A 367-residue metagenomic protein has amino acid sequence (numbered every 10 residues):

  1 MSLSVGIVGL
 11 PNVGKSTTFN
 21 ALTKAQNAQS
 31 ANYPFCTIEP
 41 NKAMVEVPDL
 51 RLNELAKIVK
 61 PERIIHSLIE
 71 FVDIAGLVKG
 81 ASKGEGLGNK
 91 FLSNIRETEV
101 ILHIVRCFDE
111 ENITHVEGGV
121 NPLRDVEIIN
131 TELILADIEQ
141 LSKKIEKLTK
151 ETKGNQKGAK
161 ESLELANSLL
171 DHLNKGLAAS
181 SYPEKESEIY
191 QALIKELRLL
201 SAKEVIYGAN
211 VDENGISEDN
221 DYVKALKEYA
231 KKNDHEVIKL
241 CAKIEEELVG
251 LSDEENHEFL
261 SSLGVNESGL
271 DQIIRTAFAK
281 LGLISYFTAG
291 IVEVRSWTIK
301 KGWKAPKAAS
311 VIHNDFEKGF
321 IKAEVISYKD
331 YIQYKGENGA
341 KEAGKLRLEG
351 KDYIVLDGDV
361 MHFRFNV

Functional and structural regions predicted by a protein language model:
M1-T114, K143: Conserved G1/Walker A P-loop phosphate-binding module
S2-V8, V13, F19, K147-I354 (+2 more regions): C-terminal-of-GTPase-core extension/linker across diverse P-loop GTPases
L22, G84-L87, V116-G119, N220-K224 (+1 more regions): Short, glycine/charged-enriched secondary-structure capping and boundary segments
A25-Y33, P40-K42, L50, E54 (+14 more regions): Residue-level signal for pocket-adjacent positions within structured domains
F35, D49-L52, I65-F71, E85-E99 (+9 more regions): Amphipathic alpha-helical transducer elements in NTP-driven molecular machines
A43-P48, A75-E85, R96-A159, H172-E186 (+1 more regions): Conserved Switch II/interswitch segment of TRAFAC-class P-loop GTPases
I58-E62, G119, A340: Short intrinsically disordered coil segments
V59, I129-L133, A242: A ubiquitous short alpha-helical element
